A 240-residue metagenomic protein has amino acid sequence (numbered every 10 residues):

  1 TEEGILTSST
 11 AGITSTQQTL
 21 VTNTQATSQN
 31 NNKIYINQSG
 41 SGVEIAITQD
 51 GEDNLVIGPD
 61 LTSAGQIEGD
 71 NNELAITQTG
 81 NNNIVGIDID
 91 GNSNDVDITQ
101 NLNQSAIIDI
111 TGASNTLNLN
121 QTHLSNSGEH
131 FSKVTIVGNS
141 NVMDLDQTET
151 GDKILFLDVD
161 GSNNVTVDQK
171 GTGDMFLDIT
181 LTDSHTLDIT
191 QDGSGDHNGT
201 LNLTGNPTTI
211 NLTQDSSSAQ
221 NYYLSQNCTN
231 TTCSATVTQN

Functional and structural regions predicted by a protein language model:
T1-N240: Low-complexity repeat regions of mature extracellularly deployed or surface/particle-associated proteins
